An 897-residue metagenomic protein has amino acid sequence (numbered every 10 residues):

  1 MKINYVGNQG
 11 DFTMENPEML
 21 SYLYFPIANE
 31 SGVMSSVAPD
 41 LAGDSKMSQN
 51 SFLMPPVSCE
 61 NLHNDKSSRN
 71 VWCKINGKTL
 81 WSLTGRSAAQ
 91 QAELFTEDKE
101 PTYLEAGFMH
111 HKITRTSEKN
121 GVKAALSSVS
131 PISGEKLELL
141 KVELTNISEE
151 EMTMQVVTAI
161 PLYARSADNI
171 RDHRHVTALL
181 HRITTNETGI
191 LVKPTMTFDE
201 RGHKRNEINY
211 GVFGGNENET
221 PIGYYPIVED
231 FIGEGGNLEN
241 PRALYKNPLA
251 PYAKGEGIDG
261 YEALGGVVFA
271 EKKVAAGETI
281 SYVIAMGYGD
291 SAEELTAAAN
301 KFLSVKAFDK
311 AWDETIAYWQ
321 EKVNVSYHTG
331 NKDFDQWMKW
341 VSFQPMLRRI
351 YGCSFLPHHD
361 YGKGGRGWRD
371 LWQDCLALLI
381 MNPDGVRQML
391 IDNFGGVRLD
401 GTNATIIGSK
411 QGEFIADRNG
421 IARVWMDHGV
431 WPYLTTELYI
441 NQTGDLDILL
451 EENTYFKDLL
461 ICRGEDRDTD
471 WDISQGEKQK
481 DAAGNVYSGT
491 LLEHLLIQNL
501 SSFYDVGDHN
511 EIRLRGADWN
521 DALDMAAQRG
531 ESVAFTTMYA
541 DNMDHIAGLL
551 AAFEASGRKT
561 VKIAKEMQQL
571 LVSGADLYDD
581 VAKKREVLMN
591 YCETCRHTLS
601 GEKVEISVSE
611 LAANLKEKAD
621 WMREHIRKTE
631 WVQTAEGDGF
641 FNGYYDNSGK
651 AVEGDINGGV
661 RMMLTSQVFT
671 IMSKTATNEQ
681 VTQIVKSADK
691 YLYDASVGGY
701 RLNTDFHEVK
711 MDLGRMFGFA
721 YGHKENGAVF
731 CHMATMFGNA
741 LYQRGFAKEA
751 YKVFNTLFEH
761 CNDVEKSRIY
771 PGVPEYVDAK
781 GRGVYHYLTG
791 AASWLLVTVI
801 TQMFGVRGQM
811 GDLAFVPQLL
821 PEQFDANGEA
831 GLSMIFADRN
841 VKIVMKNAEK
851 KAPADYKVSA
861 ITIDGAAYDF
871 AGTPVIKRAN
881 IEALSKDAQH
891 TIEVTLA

Functional and structural regions predicted by a protein language model:
M1-W372, P383-G396, G408-S409, A422-W431 (+16 more regions): Anionic coordination/interaction segments
G255, D259-V268, Q633-G659, G718 (+2 more regions): Flexible, glycine/threonine-enriched loop-and-boundary segments that flank and lead into catalytic domains of large
I280-S281, Y288-A292, I406, Q411-D427 (+4 more regions): The feature captures the catalytic groove of carbohydrate-active enzymes
L379-I380, Q442, S673-A676, A740-Q743: Alpha-helix C-terminal capping/termination sites
G601, S609-G654: Accessory "access/gating" subregions that flank catalytic or transport cores
R661-S687, C731-A734, G738-A740, H786-T789 (+2 more regions): Aromatic (Trp/Tyr) and acidic
T862-A866: Short strand-turn-strand beta-turns centered on an Asx-Gly dipeptide
P874-A897: C-terminal beta-strand-rich structural cap/linker in extracellular carbohydrate-active enzymes
